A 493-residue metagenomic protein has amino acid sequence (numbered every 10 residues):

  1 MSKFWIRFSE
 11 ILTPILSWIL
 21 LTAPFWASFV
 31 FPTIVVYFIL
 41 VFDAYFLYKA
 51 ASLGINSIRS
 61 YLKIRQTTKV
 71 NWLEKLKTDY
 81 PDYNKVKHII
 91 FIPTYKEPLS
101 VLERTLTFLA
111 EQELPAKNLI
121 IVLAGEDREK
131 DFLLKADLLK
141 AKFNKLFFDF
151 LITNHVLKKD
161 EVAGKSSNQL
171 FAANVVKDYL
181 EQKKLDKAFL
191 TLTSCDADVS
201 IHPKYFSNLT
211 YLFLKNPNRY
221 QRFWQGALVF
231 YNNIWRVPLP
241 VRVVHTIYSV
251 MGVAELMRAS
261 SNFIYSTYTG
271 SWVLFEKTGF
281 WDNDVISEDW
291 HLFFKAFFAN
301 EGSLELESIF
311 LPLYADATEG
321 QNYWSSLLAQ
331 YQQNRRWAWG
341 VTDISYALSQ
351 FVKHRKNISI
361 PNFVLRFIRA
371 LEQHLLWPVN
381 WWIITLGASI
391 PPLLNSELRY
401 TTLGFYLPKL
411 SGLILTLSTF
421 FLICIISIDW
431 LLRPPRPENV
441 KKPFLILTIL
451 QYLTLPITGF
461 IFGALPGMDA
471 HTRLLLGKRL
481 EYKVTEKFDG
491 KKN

Functional and structural regions predicted by a protein language model:
M1-I15, N84-L102, K165, N357-W382 (+1 more regions): Loop-to-transmembrane boundary segments
S2-L99, E103-T107: N-proximal low-complexity "stem/linker" segments adjacent to membrane-targeting elements
W18-A50, G54, R369-L476: Membrane-embedded multi-pass helical conduit in multi-pass membrane proteins, especially envelope-biosynthetic
R65-T342: Internal catalytic domains of large membrane-associated glycosyltransferases
K69, F351-N362, P434-L447, E486: Juxtamembrane inter-helical linkers in multi-pass membrane proteins
T107-I121, S396-G404, L474-N493: Hydrophobic alpha-helical transmembrane segments and immediately flanking/interface helices in integral membrane
F297-I383, G387-T401, G459: C-terminal catalytic/acceptor-binding lobe
W324-Q333, W337-S349, L447-K492: Membrane-proximal soluble regions of multi-pass membrane proteins
